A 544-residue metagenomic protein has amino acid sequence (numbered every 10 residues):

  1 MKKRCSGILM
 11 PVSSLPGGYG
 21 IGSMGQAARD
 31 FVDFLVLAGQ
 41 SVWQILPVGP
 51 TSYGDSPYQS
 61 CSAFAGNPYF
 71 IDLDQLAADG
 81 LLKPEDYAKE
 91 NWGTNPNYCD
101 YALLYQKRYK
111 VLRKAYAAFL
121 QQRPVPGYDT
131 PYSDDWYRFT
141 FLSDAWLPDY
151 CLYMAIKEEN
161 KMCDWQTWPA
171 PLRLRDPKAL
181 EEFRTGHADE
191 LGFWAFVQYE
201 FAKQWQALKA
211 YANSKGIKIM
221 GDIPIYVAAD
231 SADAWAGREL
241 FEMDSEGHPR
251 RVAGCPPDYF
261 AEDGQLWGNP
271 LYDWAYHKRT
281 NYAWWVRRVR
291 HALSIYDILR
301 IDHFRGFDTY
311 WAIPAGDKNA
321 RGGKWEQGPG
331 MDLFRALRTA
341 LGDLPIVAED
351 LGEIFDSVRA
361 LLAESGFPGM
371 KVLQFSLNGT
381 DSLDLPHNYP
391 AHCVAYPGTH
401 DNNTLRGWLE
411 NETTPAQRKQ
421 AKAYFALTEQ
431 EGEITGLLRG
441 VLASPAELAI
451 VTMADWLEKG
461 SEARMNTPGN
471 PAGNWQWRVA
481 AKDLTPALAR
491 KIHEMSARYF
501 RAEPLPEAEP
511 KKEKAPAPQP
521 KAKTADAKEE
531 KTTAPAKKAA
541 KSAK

Functional and structural regions predicted by a protein language model:
M1-A38: Mature N-terminal, pre-catalytic/accessory segment of carbohydrate-active enzymes
M1-R4, P11, G17, G54-Q198 (+5 more regions): Alpha-amylase-like alpha-glycosidases and glucanotransferases acting on alpha-linked glucans and related
A27-T51, I295-Y296, V441: Catalytic domains of carbohydrate-active enzymes, especially glycoside hydrolases
V36, W205-N213, R338, L362-A363: Surface-exposed amphipathic alpha-helices with a cationic face
L46, K218-M220, P224, I298 (+1 more regions): Outer-envelope exported proteins of Gram-negative bacteria
W194-V227: Conserved, well-ordered alpha-helix/loop/beta-strand core segments that scaffold catalytic motifs
P510-K544: Intrinsically disordered, polybasic Lys/Arg-rich low-complexity tracts
